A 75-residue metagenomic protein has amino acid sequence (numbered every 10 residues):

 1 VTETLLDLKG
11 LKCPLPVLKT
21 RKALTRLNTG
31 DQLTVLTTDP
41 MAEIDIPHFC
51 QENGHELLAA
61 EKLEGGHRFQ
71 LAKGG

Functional and structural regions predicted by a protein language model:
V1-D7: Right-handed parallel beta-helix/beta-solenoid
E3, Q32, G66-R68: A generic structural signal for beta-strand entry/edge sites
L8, L15-E56: Amphipathic, hydrophobic secondary-structure cores in small proteins
G10, V17-K19, G66, L71: Intrinsically disordered, low-complexity sequence elements enriched in Ser/Thr/Gly/Pro
P47-G75: C-terminal structural segments of small proteins and small subunits
